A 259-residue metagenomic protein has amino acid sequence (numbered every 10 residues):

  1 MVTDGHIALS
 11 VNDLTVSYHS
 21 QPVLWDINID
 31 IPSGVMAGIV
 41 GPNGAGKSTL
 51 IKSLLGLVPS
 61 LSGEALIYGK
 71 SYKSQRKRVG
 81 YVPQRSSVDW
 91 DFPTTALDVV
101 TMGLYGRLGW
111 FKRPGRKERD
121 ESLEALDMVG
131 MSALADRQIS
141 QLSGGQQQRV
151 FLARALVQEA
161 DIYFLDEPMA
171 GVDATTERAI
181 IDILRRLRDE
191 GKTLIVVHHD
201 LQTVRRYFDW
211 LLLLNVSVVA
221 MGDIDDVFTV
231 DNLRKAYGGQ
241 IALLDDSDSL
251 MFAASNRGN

Functional and structural regions predicted by a protein language model:
V40-P42: The feature captures the beta-strand-to-loop junction immediately N-terminal to the Walker
S60-Q75: Conserved ABC transporter NBD signature motif
T101, R116-L134: Conserved ABC ATPase "signature" region
Q138-L142, Q146: Conserved ABC ATPase signature
Y163-D166: Catalytic Walker B motif of ABC-type/P-loop ATPase nucleotide-binding domains
H198-H199: H-loop/switch region of ABC-family ATPase nucleotide-binding domains
V230, K235-N259: ABC ATPase nucleotide-binding domains
